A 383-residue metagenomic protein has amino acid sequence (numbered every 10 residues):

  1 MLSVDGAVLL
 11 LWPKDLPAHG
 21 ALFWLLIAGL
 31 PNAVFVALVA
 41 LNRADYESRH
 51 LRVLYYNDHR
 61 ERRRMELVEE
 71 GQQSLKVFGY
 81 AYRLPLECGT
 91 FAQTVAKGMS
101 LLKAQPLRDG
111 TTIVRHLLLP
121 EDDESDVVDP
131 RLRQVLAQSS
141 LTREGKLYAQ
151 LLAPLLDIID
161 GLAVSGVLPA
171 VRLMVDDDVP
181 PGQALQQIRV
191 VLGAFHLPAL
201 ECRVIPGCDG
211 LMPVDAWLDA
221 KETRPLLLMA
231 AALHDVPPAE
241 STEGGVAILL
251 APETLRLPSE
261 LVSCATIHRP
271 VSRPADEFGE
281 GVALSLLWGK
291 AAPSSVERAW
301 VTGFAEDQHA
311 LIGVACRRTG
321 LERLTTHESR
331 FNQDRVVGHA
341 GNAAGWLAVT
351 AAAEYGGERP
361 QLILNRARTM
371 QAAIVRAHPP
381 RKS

Functional and structural regions predicted by a protein language model:
M1-P213, W217-A220, V236-P237, V246-S383: Conserved "HGTGT" condensation-loop signature of ketosynthase/thiolase-family condensing enzymes that catalyze
P225-L227: Short, well-structured beta-strand segments enriched in hydrophobic/aromatic residues within extracellular or lumenal
M229-H234: Generic short beta-strand segments
S241: Carbohydrate-active enzyme catalytic cores, enriched for enzymes that act on polyanionic acidic polysaccharides
